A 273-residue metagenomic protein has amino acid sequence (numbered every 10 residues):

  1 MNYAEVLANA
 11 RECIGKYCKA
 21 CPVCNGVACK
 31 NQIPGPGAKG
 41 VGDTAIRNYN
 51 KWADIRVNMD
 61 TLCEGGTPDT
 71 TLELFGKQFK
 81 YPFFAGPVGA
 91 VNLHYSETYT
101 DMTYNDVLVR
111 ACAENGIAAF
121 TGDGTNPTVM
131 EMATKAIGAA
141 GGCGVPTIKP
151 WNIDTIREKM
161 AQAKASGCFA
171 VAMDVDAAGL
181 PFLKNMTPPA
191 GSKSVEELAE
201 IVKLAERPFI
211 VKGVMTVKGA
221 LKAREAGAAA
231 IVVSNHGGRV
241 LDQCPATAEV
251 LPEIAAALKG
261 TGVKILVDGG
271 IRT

Functional and structural regions predicted by a protein language model:
N2-F79: An N-cap/entry alpha-helix motif that binds or orients negatively charged groups
P36, D101-Y104: Non-catalytic, usually N-terminal nucleic-acid engagement modules in DNA/RNA processing proteins
R56, T71-E73, P82-G86, A118-F120 (+1 more regions): Short, conserved beta-strand segments within well-ordered enzyme catalytic domains that often line or immediately flank
K80-G89, V107: Outer membrane beta-barrel
A90-T98: N-terminal binding-site loop/beta-alpha segment at the start of enzyme catalytic domains that lines or forms
A90-V91, D123-T128, D176: Short glycine-enriched loops at secondary-structure junctions
T103-N152: A gly/proline- and charged-residue-enriched helix-loop-helix capping module
R110, G138-A139, W151-D268, T273: Alpha/beta enzyme core
